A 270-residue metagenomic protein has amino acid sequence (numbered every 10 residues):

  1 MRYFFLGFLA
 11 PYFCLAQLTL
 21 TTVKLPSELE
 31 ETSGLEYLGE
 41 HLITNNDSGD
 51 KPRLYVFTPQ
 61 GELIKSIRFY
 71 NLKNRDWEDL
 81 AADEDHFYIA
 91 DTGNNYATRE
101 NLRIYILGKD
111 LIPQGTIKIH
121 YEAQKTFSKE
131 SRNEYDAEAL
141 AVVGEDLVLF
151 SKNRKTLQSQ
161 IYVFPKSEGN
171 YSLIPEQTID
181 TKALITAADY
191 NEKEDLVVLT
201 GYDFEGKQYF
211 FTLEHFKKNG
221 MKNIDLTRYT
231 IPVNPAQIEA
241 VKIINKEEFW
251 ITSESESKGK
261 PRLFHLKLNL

Functional and structural regions predicted by a protein language model:
M1-L20: Bacterial Sec-dependent N-terminal signal peptides
Q17-L270: Sequence/structural signature of beta-propeller domains
